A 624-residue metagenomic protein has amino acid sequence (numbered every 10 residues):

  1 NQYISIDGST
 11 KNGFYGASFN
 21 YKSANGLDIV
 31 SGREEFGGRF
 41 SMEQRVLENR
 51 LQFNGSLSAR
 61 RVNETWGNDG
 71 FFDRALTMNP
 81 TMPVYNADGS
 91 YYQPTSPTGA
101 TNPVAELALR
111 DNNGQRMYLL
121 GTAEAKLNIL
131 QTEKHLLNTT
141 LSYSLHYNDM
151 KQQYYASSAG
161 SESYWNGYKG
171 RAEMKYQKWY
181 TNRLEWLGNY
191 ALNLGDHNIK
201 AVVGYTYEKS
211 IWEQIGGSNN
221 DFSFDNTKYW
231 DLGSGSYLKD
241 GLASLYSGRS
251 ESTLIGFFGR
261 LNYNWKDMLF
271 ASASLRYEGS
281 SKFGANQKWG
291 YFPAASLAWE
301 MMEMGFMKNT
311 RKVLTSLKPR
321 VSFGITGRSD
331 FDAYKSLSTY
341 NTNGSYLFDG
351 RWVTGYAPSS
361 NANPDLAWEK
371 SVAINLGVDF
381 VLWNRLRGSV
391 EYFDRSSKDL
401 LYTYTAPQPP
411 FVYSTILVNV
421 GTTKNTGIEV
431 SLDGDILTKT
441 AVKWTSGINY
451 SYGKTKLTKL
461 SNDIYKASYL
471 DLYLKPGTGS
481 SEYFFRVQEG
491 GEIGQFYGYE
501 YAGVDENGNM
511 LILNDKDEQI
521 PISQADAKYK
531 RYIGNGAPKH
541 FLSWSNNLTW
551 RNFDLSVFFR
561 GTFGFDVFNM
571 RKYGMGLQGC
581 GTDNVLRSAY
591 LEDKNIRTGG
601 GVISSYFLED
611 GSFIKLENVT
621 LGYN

Functional and structural regions predicted by a protein language model:
N1-V30, G67-F71, E106-Q115, G121-N128 (+3 more regions): Residues embedded in well-ordered regular secondary structure
Q2-L27, G37-R45, N54-S56, L127 (+5 more regions): Predominantly transmembrane beta-strands of Gram-negative outer membrane beta-barrel pores used for transport
S41-R50, G55-R61, T65, D69-T77 (+3 more regions): Extracellular/periplasmic, surface-exposed regions of secreted and cell-surface proteins
G99-A100, V104, K239, S280 (+2 more regions): Extracytoplasmic gating/loop element in the C-terminal half of outer-membrane beta-barrel translocons and assembly
A156-S158, S218-F222, D463-I464, R560-F563 (+1 more regions): Short Gly/aromatic-enriched secondary-structure transition segments
G204, L254, R260-N264, P319 (+6 more regions): Exposed, low-structure sequence patches enriched in small/polar residues
T415-K424, K466-F496, A527, I533-N547 (+2 more regions): C-terminal extracellular loops and terminal segments of Gram-negative outer membrane beta-barrel proteins
N535-F568: Glycine-rich, aromatic-lined ligand/substrate-binding cores of catalytic and carbohydrate-binding domains
